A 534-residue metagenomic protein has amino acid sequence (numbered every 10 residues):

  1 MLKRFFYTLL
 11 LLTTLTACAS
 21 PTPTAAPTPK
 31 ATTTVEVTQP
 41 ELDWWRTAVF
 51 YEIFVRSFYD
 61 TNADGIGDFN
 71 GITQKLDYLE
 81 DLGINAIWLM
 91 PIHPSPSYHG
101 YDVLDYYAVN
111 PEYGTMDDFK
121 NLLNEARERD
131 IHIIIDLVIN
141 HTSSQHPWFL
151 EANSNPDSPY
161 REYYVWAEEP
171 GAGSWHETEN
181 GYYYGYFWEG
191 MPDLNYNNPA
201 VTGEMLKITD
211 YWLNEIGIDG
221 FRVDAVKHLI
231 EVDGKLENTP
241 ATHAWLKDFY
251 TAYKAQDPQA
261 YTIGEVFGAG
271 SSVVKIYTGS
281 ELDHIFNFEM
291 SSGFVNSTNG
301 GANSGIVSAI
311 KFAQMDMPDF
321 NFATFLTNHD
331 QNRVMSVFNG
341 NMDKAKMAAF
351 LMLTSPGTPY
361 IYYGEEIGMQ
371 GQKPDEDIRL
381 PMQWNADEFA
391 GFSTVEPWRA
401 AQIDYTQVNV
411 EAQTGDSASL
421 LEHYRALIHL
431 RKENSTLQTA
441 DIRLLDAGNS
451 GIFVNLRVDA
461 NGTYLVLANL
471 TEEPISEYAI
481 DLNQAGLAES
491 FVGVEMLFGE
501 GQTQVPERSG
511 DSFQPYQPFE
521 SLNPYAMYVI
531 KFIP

Functional and structural regions predicted by a protein language model:
M1-R4, A19: Positively charged n-region of N-terminal signal peptides that target proteins for export
F5-T13: Sec-dependent N-terminal signal peptides
T14-T38: Ser/Thr-rich, Proline-interspersed low-complexity disordered segments
C18, E36-L206, D210, V226-G270 (+1 more regions): Acidic/aromatic-lined carbohydrate-recognition and catalytic surfaces of CAZymes acting on diverse glycans
E41, W45, Y253-Q256, Y261 (+7 more regions): Loop/helix patches that line or flank the sugar-binding groove of alpha-linked glycan CAZymes
Q145-M191, G293-M315, R379-Y405: Core domains of carbohydrate- and sulfate-ester-processing enzymes
V494-Y516: Solvent-exposed beta-strand/loop surfaces of large extracellular or lumenal domains
R508-P534: C-terminal beta-strand-rich structural cap/linker in extracellular carbohydrate-active enzymes
